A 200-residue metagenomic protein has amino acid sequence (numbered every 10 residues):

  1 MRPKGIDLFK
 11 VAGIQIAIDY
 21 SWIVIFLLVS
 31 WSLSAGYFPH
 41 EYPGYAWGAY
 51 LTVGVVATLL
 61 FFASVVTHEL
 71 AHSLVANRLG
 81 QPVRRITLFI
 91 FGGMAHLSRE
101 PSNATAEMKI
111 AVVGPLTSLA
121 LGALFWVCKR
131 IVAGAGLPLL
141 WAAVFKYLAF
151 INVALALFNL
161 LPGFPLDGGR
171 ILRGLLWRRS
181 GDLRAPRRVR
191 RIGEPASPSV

Functional and structural regions predicted by a protein language model:
M1-V200: Hydrophobic transmembrane alpha-helices and their immediate loop junctions in multi-pass integral membrane proteins
